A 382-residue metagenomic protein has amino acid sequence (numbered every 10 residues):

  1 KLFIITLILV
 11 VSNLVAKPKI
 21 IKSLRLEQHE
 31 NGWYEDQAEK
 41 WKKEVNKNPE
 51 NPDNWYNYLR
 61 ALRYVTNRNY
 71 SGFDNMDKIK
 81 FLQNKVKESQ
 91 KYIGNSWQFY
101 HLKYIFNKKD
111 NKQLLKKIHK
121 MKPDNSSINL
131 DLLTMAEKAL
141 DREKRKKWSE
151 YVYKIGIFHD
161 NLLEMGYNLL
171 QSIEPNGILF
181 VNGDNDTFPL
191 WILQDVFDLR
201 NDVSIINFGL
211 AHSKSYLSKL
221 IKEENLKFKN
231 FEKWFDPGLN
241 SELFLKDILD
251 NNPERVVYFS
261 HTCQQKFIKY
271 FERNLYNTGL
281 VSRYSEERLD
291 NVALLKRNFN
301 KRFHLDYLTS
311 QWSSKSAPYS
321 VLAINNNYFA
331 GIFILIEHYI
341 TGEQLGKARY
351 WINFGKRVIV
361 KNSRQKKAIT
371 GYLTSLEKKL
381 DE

Functional and structural regions predicted by a protein language model:
K1-I20: Bacterial Sec-dependent N-terminal signal peptides
V15-P175, D195-E382: ER/secretory pathway lumenal C-terminal domains and tails of membrane proteins involved in glycoprotein biogenesis
F180-D184, F208: Short His-Asn-centered micro-motif
F188-P189: Phosphate- and divalent-cation-binding pockets in alpha/beta enzyme and binding domains that engage nucleotide-derived
I192: Substrate-binding cleft/loops of secretory-pathway carbohydrate-active enzymes
